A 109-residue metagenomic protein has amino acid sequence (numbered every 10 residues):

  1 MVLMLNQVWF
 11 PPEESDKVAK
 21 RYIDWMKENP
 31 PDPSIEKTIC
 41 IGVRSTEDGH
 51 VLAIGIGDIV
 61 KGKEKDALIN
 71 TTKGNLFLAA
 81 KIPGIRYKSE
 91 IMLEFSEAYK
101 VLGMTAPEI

Functional and structural regions predicted by a protein language model:
M1-T71, E90-I109: Short S/T/G/P-rich N-terminal loop/turn motif that feeds into the first structured element of a domain
F77-L93: Conserved short beta-strand edge segments in small beta-sheet-based binding/regulatory domains
